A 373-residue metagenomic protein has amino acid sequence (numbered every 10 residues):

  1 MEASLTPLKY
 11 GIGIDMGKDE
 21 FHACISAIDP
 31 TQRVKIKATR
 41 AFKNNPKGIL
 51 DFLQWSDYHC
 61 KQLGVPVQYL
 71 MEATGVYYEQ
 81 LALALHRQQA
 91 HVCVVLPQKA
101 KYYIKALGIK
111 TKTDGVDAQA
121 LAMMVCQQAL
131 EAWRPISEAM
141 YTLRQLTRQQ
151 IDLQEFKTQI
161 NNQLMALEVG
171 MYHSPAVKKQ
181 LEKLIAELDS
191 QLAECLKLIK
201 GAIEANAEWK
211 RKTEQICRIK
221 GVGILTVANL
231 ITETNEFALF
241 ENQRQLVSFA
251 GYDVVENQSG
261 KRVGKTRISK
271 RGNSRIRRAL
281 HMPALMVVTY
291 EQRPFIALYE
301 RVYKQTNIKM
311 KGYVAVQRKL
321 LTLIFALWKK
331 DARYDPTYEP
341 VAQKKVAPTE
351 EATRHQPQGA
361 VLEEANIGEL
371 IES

Functional and structural regions predicted by a protein language model:
E2-D29, L121: Gly/Thr-rich phosphate-binding beta-strand-loop-beta motif of the actin/hexokinase/Hsp70
G17-K47: Short glycine-rich, Thr/Ser-proximal phosphate-binding strand/loop in the N-terminal lobe of ATP-dependent enzymes
K47-Q68: Short, basic/hydrophobic alpha-helical segments
V67-Q80: Acidic, metal-coordinating catalytic cores used for nucleic-acid/nucleotide bond scission and strand-transfer chemistry
L83, C93-Q215: Long, charge-rich intrinsically disordered scaffolds of nucleic-acid metabolism proteins
R218, I224, L230-K309: Phosphate-backbone recognition surface of nucleic-acid-processing proteins
K261-R262, Y299-S373: Low-complexity, acidic/Ser/Thr- and charged residue-rich accessory regions of DNA metabolism proteins
